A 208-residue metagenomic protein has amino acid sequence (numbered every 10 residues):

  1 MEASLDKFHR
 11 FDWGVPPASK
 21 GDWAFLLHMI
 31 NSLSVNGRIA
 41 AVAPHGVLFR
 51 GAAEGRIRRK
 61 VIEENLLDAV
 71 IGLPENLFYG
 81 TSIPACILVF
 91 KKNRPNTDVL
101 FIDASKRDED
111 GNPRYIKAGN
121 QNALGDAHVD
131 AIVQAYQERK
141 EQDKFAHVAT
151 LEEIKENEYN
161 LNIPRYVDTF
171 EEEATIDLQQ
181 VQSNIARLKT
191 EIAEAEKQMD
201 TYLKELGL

Functional and structural regions predicted by a protein language model:
M1-L208: A conserved structural/catalytic subdomain of Rossmann-like adenosyl-cofactor enzymes
